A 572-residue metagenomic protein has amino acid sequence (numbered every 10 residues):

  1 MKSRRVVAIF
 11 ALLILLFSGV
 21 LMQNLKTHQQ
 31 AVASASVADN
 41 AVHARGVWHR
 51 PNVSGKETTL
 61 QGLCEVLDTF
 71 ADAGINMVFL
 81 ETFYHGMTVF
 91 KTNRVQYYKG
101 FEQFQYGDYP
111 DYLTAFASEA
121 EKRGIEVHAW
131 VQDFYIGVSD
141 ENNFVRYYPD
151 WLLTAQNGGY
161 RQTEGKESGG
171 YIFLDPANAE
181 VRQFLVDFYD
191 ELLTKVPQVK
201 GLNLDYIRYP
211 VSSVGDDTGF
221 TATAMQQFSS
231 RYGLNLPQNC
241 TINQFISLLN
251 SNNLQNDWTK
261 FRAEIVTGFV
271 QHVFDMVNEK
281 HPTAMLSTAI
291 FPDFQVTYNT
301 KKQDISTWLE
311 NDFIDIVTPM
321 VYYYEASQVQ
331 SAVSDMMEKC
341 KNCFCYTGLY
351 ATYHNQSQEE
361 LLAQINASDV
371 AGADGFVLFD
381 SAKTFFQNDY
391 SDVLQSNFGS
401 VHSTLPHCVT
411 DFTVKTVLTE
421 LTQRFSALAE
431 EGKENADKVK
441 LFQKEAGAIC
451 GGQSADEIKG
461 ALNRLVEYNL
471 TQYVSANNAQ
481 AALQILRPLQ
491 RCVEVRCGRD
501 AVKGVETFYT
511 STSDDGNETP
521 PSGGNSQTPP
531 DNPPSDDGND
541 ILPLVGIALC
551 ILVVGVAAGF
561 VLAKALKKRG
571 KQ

Functional and structural regions predicted by a protein language model:
A38-L60, H128-V196: Active-site-adjacent "subsite" loops/lids of carbohydrate-active enzymes
G46-E57, V95-P110, S168-V186, L254-V266 (+2 more regions): The substrate-binding groove and active-site-proximal loops of carbohydrate-active enzymes, especially glycoside
G62-T88, P197-G201, F313-V317, A371-G375: Catalytic domains of carbohydrate-active enzymes, especially glycoside hydrolases
A73-Y109: Aromatic-lined carbohydrate-binding/catalytic grooves of carbohydrate-active enzymes
T154-T307, N311: Polysaccharide-binding and catalytic clefts of secreted carbohydrate-active enzymes
F313-Q330, D335-M336, C343-A448, G452-E506: Substrate-binding cleft of secreted/luminal carbohydrate-active enzymes
T507-L542: C-terminal low-complexity, Ser/Thr- and acidic/Pro-rich disordered "stalk" regions positioned immediately N-terminal
V553-Q572: C-terminal membrane-anchoring or membrane-association module
